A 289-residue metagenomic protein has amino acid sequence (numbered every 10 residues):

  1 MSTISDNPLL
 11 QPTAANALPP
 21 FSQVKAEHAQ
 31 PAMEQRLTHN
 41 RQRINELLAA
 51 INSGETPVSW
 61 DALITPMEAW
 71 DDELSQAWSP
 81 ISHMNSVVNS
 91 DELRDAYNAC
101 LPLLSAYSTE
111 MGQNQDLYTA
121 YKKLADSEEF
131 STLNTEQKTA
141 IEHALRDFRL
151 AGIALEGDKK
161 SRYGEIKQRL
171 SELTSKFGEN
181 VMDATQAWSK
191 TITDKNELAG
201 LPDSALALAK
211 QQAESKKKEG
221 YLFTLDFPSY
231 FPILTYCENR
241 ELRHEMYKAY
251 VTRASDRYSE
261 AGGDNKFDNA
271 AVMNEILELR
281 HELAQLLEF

Functional and structural regions predicted by a protein language model:
M1-F289: Zn2+-dependent metallopeptidase catalytic domains
